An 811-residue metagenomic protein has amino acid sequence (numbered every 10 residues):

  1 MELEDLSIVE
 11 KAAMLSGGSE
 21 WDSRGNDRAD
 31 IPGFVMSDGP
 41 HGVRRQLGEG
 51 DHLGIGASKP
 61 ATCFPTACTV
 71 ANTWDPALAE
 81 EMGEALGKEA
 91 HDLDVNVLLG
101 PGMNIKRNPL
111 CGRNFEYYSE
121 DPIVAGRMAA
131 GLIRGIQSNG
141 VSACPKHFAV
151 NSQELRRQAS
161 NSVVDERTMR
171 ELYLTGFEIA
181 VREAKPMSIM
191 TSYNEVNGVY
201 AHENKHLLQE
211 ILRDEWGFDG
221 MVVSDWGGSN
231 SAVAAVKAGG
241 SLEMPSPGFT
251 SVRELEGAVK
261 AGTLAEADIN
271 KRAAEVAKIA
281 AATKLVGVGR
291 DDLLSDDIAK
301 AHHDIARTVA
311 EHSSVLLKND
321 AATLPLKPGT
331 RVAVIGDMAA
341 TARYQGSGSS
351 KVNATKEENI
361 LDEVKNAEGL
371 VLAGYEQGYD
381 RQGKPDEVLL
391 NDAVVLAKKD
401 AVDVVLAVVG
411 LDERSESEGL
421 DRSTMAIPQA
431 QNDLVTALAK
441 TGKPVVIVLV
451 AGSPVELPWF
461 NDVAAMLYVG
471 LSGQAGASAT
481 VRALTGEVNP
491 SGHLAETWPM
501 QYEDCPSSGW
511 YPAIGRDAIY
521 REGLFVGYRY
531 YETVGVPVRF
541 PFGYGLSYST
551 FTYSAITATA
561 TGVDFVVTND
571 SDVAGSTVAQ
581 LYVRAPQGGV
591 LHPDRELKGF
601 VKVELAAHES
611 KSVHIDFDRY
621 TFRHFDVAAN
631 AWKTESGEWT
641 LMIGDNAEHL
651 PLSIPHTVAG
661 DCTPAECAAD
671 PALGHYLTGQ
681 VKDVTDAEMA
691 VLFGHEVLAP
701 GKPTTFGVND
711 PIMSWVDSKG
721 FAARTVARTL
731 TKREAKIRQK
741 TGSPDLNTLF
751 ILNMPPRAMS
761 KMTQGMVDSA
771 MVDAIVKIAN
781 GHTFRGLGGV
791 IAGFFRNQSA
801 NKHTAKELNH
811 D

Functional and structural regions predicted by a protein language model:
M1-H624, E638-I643, A647, L752 (+2 more regions): Glycoside hydrolase catalytic-domain context in secreted enzymes
G42, N366, S508, V573 (+10 more regions): A generic signature of intrinsically disordered, low-complexity regions enriched in glycine/proline and charged/polar
R619-E666: Terminal connector regions
A647, I654-F721: Charged, amphipathic alpha-helical linkers/stalks
E688-D811: Composition-driven, intrinsically disordered low-complexity tracts enriched in small residues
